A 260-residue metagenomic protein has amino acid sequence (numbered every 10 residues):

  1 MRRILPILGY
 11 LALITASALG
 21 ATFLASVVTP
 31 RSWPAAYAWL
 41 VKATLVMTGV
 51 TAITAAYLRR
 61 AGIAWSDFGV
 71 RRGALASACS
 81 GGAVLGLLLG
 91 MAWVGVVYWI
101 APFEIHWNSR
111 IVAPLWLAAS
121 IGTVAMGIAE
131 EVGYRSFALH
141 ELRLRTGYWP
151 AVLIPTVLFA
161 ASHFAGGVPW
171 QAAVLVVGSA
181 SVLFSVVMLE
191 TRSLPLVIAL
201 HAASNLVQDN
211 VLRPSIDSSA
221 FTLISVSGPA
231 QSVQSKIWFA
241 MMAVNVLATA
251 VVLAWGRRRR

Functional and structural regions predicted by a protein language model:
I7-R60, G81, L117, W238-A243: Alpha-helical transmembrane segments in multi-pass membrane proteins
A25-L40, A64-V132, L139-L144: Juxtamembrane helix-loop-helix connectors linking adjacent transmembrane helices in multi-pass membrane enzymes
L58-A64, V251-R260: Membrane-interface capping segments at transmembrane-helix boundaries
G90-W93, T123, G147-F164, V177-G178: Small-polar-interrupted transmembrane alpha-helices in polytopic inner-membrane proteins
P102-S109, H163-Q171: Membrane-interface helix caps and helix-loop-helix hairpins in membrane proteins
A125-A129, A230-A248: Hydrophobic alpha-helical transmembrane segments
A129-I154, V186-S193: Membrane-interface helix/loop boundary segments of multi-pass membrane proteins
A173-G228: Functionally important transmembrane alpha-helices
